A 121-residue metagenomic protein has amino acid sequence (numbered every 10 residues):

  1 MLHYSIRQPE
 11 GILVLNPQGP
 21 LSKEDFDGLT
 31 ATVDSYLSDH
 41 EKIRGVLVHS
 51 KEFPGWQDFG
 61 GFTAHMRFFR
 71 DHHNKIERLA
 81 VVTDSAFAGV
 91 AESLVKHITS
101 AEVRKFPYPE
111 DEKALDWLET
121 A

Functional and structural regions predicted by a protein language model:
M1-A121: Amphipathic, Lys/Arg-enriched alpha-helical "gate/interface" segment within cytosolic domains that mediates
